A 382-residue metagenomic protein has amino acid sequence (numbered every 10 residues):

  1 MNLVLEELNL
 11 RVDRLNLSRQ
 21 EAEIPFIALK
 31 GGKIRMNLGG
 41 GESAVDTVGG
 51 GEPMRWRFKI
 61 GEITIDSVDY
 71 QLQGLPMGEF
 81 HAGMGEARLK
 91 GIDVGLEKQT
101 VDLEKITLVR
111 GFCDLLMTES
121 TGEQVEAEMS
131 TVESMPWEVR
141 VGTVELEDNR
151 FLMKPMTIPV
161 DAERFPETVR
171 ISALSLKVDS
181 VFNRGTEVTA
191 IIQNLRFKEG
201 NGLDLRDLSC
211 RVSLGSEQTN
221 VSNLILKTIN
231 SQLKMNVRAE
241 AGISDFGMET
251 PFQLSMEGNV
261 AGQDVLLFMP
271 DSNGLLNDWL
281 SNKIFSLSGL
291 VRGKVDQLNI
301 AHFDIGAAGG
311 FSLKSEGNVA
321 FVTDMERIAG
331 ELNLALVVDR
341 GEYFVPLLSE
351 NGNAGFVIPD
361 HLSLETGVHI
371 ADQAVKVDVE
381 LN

Functional and structural regions predicted by a protein language model:
M1-G41, G50-E119, S130-M156, S172-T189 (+3 more regions): Flexible beta-edge/linker motif
M1-V12, P76-G91, L108, S120-S130 (+10 more regions): Amphipathic hydrophobic-ligand
T143, D148-N149, V295, A301-F303: Extracellular/lumenal glycan-associated surfaces
I191-L195, Q218-L226, Q297-I305, Q373-L381: Transmembrane beta-strand segments that form the barrel wall of outer-membrane beta-barrel proteins
A261, D339-L347: Outer-membrane beta-barrel translocator/channel fold
P270-N273, L347-N351: Extracytoplasmic loops and strand-loop junctions of Gram-negative outer membrane beta-barrel proteins
